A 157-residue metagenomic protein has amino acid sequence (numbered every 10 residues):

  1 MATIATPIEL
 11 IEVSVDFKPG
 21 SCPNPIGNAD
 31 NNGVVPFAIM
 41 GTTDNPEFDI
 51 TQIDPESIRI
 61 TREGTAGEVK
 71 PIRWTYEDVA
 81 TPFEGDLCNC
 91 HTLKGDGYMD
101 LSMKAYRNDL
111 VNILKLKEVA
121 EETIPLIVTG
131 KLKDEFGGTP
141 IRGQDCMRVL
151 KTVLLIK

Functional and structural regions predicted by a protein language model:
A5-M40, Q144-D145, K151-K157: Boundary/junction segments of secreted and surface-exposed precursor proteins
P25-A29, G64-E68, W74-N112: Acidic, glycine-anchored loop motifs typical of Ca2+
D30, D44-D54: A short beta-turn/strand-edge loop motif at beta-sheet boundaries
N31-A38, D54, E121-P125: Short, solvent-exposed loop/turn segments enriched in Ser/Thr/Gly
T43, R62, R107-D109, L132-D134: Beta-strand elements of well-folded, non-transmembrane domains
I50-K70: Short, surface-exposed alpha-helix to beta-strand junction/turn motifs within ectodomains of secreted and cell-envelope
K117-L150: Ser/Thr/Pro-rich, low-complexity mucin-like regions that serve as glycosylated stalks/linkers or repetitive adhesive
